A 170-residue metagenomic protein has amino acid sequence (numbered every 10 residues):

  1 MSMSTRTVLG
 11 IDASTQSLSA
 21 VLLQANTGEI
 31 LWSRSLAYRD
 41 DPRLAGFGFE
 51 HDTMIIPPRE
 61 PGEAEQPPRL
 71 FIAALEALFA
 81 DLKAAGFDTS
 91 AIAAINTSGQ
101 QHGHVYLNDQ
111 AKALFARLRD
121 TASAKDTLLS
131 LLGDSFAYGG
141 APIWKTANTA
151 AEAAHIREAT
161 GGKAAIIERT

Functional and structural regions predicted by a protein language model:
M1, I56-P57: Intrinsic-disorder/low-complexity coil detector
S2-S33, A94-T97, G103-L107: Gly/Thr-rich phosphate-binding beta-strand-loop-beta motif of the actin/hexokinase/Hsp70
E29, R39-D40, A113: Flexible, glycine-rich phosphate/dinucleotide-binding loops and adjacent beta-alpha linkers at cofactor/substrate
W32-L36, R117: Short hydrophobic alpha-helix segments
L36-D41, T121: A short acidic/small-residue loop/turn micro-motif
D41-F47: Short acidic/His/Gly/Ser-rich catalytic and metal-binding motifs that mark active-site loops of diverse hydrolases
F47-H51, P57-T170: Glycine-rich phosphate-binding/catalytic subdomain of phosphoryl-transfer and nucleotide/sugar-phosphate-processing
